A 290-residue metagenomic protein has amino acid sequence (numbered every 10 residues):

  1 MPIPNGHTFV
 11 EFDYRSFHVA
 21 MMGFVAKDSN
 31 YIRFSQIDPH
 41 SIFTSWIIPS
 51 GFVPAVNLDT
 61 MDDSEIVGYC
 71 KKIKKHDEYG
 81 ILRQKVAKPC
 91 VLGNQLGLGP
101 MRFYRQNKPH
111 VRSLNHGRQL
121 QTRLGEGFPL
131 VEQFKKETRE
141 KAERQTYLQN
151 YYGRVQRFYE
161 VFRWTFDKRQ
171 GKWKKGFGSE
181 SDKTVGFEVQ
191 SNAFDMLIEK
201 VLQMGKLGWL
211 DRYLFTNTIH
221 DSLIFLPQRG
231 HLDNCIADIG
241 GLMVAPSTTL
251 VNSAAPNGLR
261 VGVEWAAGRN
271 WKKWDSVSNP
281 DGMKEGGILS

Functional and structural regions predicted by a protein language model:
M1-S290: Conserved catalytic core of nucleotide polymerization and phosphodiester-bond processing enzymes
